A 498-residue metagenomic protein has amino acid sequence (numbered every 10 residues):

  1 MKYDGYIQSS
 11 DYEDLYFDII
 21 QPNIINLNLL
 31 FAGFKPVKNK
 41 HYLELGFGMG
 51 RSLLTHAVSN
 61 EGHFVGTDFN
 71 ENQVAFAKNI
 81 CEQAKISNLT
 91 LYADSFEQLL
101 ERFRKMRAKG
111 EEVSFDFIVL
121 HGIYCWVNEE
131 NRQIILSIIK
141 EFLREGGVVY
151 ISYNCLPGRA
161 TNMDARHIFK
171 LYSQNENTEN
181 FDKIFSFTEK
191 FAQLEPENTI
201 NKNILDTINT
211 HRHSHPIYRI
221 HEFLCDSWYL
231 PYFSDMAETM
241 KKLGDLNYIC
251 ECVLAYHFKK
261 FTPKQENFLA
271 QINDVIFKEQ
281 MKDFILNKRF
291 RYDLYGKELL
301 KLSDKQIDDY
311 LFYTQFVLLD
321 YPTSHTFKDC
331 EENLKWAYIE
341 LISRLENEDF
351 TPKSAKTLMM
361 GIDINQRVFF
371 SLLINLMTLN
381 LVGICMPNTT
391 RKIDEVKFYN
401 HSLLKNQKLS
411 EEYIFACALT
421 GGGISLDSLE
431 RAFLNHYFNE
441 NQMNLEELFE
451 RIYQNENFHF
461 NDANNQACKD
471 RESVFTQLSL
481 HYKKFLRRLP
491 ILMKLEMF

Functional and structural regions predicted by a protein language model:
S10-K40: Conserved alpha-helix/loop element of class I SAM-dependent methyltransferases that forms part of the SAM/SAH-binding
M49-E61: Conserved SAM-binding loop of SAM-dependent methyltransferases across substrates and taxa, primarily the Class I
H63-D68: Conserved SAM-binding motif I beta-strand of class I
A77-K78: Conserved SAM-binding loop
K85-Q98: Conserved SAM-binding strand-loop segment of SAM-dependent methyltransferases
Q133-E145: A short glycine-rich, Lys/Arg-flanked "PGG" loop and its adjoining helix->strand segment in the class I
G146-N154: Conserved beta-strand signature within the Rossmann-like core of class I S-adenosyl-L-methionine
I204-I374, L379-E446, E450, N455 (+2 more regions): Rossmann-like AdoMet/SAM-dependent catalytic core
